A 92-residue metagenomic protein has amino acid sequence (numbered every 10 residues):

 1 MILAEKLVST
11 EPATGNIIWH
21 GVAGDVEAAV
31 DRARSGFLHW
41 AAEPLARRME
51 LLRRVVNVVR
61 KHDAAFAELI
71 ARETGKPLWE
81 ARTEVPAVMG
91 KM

Functional and structural regions predicted by a protein language model:
M1-R72, K76: Short, structured beta/alpha segment
V26, L52, A81, V85-V88: Hydrophobic packing residues in well-ordered alpha-helices of helical domains and bundles
V59, V88-M92: Alpha-helical transition-metal enzyme core signature, strongest for iron centers
